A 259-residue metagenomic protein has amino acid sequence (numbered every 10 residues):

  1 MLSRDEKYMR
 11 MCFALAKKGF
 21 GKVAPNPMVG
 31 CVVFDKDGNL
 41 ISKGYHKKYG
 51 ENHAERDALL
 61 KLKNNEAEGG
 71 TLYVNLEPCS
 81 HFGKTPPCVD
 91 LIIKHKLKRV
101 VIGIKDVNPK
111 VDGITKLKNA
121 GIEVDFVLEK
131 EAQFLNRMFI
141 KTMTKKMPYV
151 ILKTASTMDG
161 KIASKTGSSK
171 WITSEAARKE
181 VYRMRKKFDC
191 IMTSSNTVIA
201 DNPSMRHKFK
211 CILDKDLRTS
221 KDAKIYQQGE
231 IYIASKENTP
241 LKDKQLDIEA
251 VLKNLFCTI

Functional and structural regions predicted by a protein language model:
L2-A24, T142: Short, basic/aromatic recognition patches
K22-N26, L40, K221: Short N-terminal binding/cap micro-motifs at the start of the first secondary-structure element
N26-M28, Y149-V150: Short, small/polar residue-rich loop motifs at catalytic or cofactor-binding pockets
M28-G38, T154-A155: Short beta-strand scaffold segments in enzyme catalytic cores
V33-E131, F209, K236-E237: Zn2+-dependent cytidine deaminase-like catalytic core
N52, T85-P86, E129, Q133-R137 (+3 more regions): Structural motif corresponding to alpha-helix initiation and N-cap regions
R137-M147: Flexible, polar/acidic helix-loop-strand segments at domain edges
K141-T142, I151-T154, M158-I259: Active-site ligand-binding patch in enzyme domains
